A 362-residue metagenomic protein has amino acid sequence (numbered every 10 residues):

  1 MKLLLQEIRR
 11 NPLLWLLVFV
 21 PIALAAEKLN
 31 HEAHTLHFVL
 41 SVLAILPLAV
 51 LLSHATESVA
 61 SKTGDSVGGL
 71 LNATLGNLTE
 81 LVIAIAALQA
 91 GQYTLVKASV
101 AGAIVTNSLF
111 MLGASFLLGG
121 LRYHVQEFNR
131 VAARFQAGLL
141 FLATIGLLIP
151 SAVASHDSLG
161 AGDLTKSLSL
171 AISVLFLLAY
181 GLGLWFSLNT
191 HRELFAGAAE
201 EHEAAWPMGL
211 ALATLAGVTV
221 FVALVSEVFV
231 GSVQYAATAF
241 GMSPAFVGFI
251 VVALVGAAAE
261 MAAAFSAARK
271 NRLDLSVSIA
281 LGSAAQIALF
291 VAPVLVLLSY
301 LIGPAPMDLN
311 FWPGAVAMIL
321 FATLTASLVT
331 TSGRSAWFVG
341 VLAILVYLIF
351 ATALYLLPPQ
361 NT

Functional and structural regions predicted by a protein language model:
M1-T362: Hydrophobic alpha-helical segments, chiefly the membrane-spanning helices and signal/signal-anchor peptides
